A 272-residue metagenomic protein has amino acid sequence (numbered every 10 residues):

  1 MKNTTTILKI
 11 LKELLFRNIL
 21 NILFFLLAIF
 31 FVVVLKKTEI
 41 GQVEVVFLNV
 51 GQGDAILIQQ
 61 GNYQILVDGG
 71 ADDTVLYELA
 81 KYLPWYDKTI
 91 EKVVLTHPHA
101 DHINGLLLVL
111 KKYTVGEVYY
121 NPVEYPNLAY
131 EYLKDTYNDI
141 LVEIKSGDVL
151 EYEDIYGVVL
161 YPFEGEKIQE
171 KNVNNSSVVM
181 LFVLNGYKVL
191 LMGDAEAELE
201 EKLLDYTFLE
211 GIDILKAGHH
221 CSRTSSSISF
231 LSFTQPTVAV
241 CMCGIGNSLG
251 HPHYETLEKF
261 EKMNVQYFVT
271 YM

Functional and structural regions predicted by a protein language model:
K2-M272: Non-globular, low-confidence helical/coil segments that flank catalytic cores
